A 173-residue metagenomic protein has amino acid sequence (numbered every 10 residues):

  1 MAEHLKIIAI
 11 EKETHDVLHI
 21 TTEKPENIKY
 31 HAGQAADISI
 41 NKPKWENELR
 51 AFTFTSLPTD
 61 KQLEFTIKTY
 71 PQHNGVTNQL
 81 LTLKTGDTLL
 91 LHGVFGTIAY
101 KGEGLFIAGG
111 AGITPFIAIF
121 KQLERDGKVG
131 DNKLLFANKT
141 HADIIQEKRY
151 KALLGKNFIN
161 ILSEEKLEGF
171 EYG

Functional and structural regions predicted by a protein language model:
A2-T85, N138-T140, S163-E165: Ferredoxin-reductase
Q72-G173: FNR/FR-type flavoprotein reductase catalytic core
